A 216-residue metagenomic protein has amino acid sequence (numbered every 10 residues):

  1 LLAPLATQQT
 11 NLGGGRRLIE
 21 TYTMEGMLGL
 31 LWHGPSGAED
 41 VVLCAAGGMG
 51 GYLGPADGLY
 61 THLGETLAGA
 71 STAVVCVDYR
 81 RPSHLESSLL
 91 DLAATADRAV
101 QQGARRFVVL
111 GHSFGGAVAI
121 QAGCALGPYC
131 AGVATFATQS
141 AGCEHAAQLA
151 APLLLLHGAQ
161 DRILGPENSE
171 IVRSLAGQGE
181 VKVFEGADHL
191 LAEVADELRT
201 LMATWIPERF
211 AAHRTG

Functional and structural regions predicted by a protein language model:
L1-G37: N-terminal cap/lid segment of alpha/beta-hydrolase-fold proteins
E25-M27, P35-G69, C76-D78: Short, surface-exposed "cap/lid" segments of acyl-processing enzymes
L59, S83-Q102, Q121: Alpha/beta-hydrolase active-site loop
D97-A151: Primarily recognizes the serine-hydrolase "nucleophile elbow" in alpha/beta-hydrolase and SGNH/GDSL folds
L149, L155-H157, D161: Short beta-strand/loop motif that positions the catalytic acidic residue of the alpha/beta-hydrolase fold
I163, A187-R199: Catalytic histidine-centered segment of alpha/beta-hydrolase-like enzymes
G165-S174: Short alpha-helix in the alpha/beta-hydrolase fold that links the catalytic acid
S174-L190: Catalytic histidine neighborhood in serine/cysteine hydrolases with alpha/beta-hydrolase-type architecture
